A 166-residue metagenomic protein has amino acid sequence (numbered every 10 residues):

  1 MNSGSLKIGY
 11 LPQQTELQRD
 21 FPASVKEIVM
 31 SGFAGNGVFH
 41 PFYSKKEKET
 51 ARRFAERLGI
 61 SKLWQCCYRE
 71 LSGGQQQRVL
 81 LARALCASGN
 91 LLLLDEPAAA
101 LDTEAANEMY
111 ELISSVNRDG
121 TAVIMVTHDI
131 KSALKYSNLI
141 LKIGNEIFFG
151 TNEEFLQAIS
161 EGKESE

Functional and structural regions predicted by a protein language model:
K45-L63: Conserved ABC ATPase "signature" region
C67-L71, Q75: Conserved ABC ATPase signature
L81: Hydrophobic anchor residue at the start of the ABC signature
L92-D95: Catalytic Walker B motif of ABC-type/P-loop ATPase nucleotide-binding domains
T103-A105: Helix N-cap at the start of a conserved alpha-helix in ABC-type nucleotide-binding domains
T127-H128: H-loop/switch region of ABC-family ATPase nucleotide-binding domains
N145-E166: Conserved beta-strand-loop-alpha-helix hinge in the C-terminal portion of ABC ATPase nucleotide-binding domains
